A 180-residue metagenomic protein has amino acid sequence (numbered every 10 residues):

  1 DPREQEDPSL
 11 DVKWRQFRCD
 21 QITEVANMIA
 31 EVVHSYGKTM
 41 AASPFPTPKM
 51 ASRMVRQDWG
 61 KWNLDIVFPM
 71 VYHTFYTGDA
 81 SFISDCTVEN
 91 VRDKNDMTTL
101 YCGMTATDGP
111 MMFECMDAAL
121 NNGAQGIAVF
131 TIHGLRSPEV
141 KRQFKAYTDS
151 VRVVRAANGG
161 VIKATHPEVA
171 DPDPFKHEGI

Functional and structural regions predicted by a protein language model:
D1-L64, M70-T77: Polysaccharide-binding and catalytic clefts of secreted carbohydrate-active enzymes
A42-P46, V169-I180: Boundary/entry segment of secreted carbohydrate-active catalytic domains
L64-F82, C86-N90, K94-F175: Substrate-binding cleft of secreted/luminal carbohydrate-active enzymes
